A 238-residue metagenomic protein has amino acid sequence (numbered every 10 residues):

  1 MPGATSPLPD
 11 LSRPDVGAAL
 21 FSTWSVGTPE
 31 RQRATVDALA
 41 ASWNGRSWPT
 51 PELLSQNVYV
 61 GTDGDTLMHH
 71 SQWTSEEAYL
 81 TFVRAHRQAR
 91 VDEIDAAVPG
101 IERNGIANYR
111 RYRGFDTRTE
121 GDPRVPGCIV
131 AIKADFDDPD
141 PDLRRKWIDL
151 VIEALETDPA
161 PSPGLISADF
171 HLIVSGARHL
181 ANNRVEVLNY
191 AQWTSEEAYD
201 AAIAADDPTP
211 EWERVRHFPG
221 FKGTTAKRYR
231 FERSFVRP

Functional and structural regions predicted by a protein language model:
M1-H70, T74-P238: Short S/T/G/P-rich N-terminal loop/turn motif that feeds into the first structured element of a domain
